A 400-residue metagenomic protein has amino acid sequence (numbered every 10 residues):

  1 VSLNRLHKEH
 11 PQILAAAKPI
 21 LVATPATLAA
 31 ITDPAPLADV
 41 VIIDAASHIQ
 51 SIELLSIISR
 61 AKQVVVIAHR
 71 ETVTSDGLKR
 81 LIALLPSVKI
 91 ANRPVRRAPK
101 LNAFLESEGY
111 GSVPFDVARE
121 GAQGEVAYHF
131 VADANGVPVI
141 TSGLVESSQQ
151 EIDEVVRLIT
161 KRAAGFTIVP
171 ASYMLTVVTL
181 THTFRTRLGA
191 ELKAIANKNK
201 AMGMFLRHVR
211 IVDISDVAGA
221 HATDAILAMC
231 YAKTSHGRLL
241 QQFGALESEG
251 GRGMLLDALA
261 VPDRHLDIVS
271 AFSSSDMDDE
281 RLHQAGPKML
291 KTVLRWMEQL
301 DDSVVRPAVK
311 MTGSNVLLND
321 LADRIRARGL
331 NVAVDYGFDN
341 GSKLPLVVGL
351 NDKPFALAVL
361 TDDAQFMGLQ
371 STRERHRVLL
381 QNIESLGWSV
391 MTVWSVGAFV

Functional and structural regions predicted by a protein language model:
V1-L37, E53: Conserved helicase NTPase catalytic core signature
A61-R97, N102-F104: Conserved RecA-like helicase ATPase core segment that couples NTP binding/hydrolysis to strand translocation
S75-K89, L105-E106, F115, G237-G337 (+1 more regions): Helicase C-terminal subdomain and adjacent C-terminal extension
P86-K89, F115-Q150, S172-L175, V305: Inter-lobe coupling/hinge region of RecA-like P-loop helicase motors
I90-Y128, G165-F166, E280: Coupling/hinge elements of helicase-like and P-loop NTPase modules
A134-D267, G329, A333-L344: Core RecA-like ATPase module of SF1/SF2 helicases and allied nucleic-acid translocases
V347-L380: Short beta-strand-loop-alpha-helix junction that forms the active-site gateway of nucleic-acid-processing nucleases
E384-V400: Basic, glycine-rich
